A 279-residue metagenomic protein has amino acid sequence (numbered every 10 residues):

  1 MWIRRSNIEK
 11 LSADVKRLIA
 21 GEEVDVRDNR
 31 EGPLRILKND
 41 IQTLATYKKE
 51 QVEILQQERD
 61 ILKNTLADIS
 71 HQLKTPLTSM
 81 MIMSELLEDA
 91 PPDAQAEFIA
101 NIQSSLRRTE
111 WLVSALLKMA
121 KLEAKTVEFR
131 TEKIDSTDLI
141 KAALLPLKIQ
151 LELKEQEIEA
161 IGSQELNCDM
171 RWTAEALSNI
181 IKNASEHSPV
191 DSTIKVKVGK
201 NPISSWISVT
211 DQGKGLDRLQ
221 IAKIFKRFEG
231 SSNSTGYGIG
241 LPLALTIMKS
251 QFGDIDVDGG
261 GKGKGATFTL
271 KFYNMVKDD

Functional and structural regions predicted by a protein language model:
A124-F129, E165-C168: Conserved micro-motifs of the catalytic ATP-binding
I149-E159: Short conserved segments within the C-terminal catalytic ATPase subdomain
N183-S185: Short helix-loop "hinge" at the ATP-lid/N-box region of the Bergerat-fold HATPase_c
D191-I203: Short beta-strand/loop element within the Bergerat-fold HATPase_c
D211: Acidic ATP/Mg2+-coordinating residue in the GHKL
L216-F228: Short conserved segment of the HATPase_c
M248-K249: Detector for a conserved hydrophobic position within an alpha-helical segment of the HATPase_c
G253-V257: Conserved glycine-rich
